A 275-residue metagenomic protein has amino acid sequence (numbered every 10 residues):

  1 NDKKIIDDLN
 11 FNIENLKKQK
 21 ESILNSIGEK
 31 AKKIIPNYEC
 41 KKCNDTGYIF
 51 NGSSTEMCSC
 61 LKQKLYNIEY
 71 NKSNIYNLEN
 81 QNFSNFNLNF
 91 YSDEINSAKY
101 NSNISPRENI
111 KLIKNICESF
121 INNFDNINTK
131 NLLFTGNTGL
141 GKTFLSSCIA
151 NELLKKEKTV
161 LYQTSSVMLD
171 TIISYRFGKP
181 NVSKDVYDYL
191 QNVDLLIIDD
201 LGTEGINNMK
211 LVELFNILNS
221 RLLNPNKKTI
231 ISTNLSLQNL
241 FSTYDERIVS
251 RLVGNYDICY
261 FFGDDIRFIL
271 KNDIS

Functional and structural regions predicted by a protein language model:
G28-Q81: Interdomain "pre-motor" coupling segment immediately N-terminal to P-loop NTPase/helicase cores
C43, E79, S84-L132: Pre-Walker A (pre-P-loop) alpha-helix and adjacent loop at the N terminus of AAA/AAA+ ATPase modules, a conserved
A98-K111, T129, L154-N192, N208: Short glycine-rich substrate-engagement loop in P-loop NTPases that contacts/grips substrate
E118-F124, T171-L196, V212-S220, R247: Conserved alpha-helical scaffold flanking the Walker A/P-loop in AAA+ ATPase domains
N128-S146: Walker A/P-loop nucleotide-binding motif
K130, K158-T159, N192-L195, N224-I231: Loop/turn-to-beta-strand initiation segments
M168-Y175, T203-S275: Replace "adjacent to P-loop NTPase cores in ATP/GTP-dependent enzymes" with "adjacent to NTP-binding cores
D199-L201: Walker B catalytic acidic pair
